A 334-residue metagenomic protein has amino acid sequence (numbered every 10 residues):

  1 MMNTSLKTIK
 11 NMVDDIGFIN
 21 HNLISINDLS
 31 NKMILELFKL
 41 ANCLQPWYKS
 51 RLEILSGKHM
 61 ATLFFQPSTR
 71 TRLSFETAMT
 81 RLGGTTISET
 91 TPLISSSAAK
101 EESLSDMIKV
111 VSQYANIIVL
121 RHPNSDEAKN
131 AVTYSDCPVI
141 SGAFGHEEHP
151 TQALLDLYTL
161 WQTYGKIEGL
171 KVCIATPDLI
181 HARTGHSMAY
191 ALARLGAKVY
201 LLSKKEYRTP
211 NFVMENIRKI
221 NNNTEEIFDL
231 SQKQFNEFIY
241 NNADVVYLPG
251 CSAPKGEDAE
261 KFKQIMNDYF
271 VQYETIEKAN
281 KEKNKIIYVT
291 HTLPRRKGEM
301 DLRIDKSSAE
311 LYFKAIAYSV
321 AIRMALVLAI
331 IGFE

Functional and structural regions predicted by a protein language model:
M2-L73: Positively charged, low-complexity intrinsically disordered leader regions
E53-W161, R296-M300: Phosphate/diphosphate ligand-binding glycine-rich loop within oxidoreductases
I54-M60, E168-L170, I286: Phosphate-coordination loops involved in phosphoryl transfer and adenosine-cofactor binding
F65-T80, Q162-L248: Glycine-rich phosphate/diphosphate-binding loop of Rossmann-like nucleotide-binding domains
L82, Y114, Y134-D136, L195 (+2 more regions): Short, structured coil segments at secondary-structure junctions
R218-I304: Rossmann-like adenosine-cofactor binding region
I286-I287, T292-E334: Adenosine-phosphate binding glycine-rich loop
